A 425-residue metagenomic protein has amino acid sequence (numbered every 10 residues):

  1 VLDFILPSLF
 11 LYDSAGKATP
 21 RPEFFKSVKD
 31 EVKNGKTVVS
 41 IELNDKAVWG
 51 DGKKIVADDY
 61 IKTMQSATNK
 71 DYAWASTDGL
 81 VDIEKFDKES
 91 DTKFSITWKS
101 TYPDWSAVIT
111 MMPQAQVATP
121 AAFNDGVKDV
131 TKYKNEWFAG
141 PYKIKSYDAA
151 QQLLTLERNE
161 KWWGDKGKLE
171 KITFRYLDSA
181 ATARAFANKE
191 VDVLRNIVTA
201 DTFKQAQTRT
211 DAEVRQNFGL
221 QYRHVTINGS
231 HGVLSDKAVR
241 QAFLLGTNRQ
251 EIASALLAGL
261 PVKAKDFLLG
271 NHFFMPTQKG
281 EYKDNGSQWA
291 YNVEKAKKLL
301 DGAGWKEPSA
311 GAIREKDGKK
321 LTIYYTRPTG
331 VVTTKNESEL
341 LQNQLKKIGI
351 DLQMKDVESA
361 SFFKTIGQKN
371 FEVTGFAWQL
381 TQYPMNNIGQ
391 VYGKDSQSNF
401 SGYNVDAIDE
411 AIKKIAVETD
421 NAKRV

Functional and structural regions predicted by a protein language model:
V1-V32, Q65, W137: N-terminal lobe/hinge region of extracytoplasmic solute-binding protein
S14-A15, M111-G167, K171, A181 (+2 more regions): Gly/Pro-rich hinge or "lid" segments in bacterial periplasmic/extracellular proteins
S27-A73, S95, V233-S235: Aromatic- and charge-enriched surface segment that lines or borders ligand/interaction sites
S40, T77-A122: Surface-exposed binding/hinge segments that line and control ligand-binding clefts or catalytic entry sites
A149-Q151, K306-L380: Ligand/substrate-recognition segments at binding pockets and active sites
R158-K204, Q342, D351-Q353, E358: Ligand-site clamp/hinge motif
R195-L299, D317, N399-D406: Local pocket/hinge segments that shape ligand/substrate recognition
D351-F362, N387-V425: Extracytoplasmic/peripheral linker and loop segments enriched in polar/acidic and small residues with frequent Thr/Pro
